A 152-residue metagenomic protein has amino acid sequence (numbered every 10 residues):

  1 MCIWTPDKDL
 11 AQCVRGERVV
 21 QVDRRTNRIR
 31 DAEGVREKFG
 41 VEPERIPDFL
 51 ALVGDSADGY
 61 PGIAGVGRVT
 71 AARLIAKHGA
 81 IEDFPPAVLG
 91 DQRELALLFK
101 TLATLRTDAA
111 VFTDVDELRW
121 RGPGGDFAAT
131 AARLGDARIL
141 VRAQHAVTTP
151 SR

Functional and structural regions predicted by a protein language model:
M1-T113: Extended two-metal-dependent nuclease catalytic cores across DNA- and RNA-processing enzymes
D91, T101-R152: Low-complexity, acidic/Ser/Thr- and charged residue-rich accessory regions of DNA metabolism proteins
